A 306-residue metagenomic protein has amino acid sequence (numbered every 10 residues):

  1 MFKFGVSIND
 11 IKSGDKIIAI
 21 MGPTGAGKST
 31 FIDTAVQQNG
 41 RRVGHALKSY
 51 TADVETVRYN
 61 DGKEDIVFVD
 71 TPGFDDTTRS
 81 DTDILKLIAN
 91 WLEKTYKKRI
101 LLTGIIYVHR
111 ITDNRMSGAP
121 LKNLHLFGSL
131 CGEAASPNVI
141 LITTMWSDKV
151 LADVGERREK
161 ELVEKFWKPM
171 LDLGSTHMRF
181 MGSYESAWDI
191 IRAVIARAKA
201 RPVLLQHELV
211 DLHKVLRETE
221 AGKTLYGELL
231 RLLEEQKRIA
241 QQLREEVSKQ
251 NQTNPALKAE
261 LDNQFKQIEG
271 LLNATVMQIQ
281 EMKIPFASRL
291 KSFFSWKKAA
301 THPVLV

Functional and structural regions predicted by a protein language model:
M1-S49, R79, D83, A134-P137 (+1 more regions): C-terminal non-catalytic interaction/localization modules
K3-V6, R42-G44, D53-T56, A89-E93 (+2 more regions): Eukaryotic intrinsically disordered and solvent-exposed regulatory patches
G22, H109, T143: Short beta-strand/turn micro-motifs composed of small residues that flank or help shape donor/cofactor-binding pockets
A46-I88: Switch I (G2) and immediately adjacent beta-strands of P-loop GTPase domains
D65-T71, G104-Y107, D172: Surface-exposed beta-strand-to-loop junctions that form interaction patches on eukaryotic regulatory domains
T71, I140-M145: Hydrophobic, repeat-rich solenoid/adaptor surfaces of innate immune receptors and signaling proteins
G73-D75, I111-N114, W146-K149: Conserved nucleotide-binding/hydrolysis micro-motifs of P-loop NTPases
T78-N114, K122-A134, I140: Inter-motif core of Ras-like GTPase G domains
